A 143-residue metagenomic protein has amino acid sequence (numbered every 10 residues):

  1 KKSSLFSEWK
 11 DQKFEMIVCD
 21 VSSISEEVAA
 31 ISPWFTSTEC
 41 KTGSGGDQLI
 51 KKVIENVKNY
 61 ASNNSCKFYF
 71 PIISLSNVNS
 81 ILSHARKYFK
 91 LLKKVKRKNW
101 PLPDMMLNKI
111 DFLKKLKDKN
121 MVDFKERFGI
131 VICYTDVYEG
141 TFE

Functional and structural regions predicted by a protein language model:
K1-C19: S-adenosyl-L-methionine
L5-E8, S23-S25, S76-N77: Short, catalytically relevant binding-site loops at active-site mouths
K10, E27-A29, N79-I81: Short glycine-/acidic-enriched loop or helix-start segments at secondary-structure transitions that form or flank
I17-D20, Y69-P71: Short, conserved beta-strand edge motifs with alternating hydrophobic and charged residues
V18, F35, K87, D111-F112: Short, hinge-like loop/turn segments at secondary-structure boundaries
V18-K52: Mobile active-site "lid"/loop adjacent to the S-adenosyl-L-methionine
G46-L107: Conserved Class I SAM-dependent methyltransferase catalytic core
K98-E143: Conserved Class I S-adenosyl-L-methionine
